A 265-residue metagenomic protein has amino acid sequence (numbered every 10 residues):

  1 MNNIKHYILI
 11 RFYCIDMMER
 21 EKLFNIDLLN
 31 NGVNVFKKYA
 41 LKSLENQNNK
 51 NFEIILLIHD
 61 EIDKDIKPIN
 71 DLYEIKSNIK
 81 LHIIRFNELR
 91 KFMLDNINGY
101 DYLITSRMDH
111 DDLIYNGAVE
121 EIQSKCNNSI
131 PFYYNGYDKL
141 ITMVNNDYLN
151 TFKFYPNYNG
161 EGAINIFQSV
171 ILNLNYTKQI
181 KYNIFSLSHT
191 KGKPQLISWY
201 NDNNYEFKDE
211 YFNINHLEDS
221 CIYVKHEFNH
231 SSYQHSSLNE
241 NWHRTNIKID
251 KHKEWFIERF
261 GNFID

Functional and structural regions predicted by a protein language model:
M1-Y7, D101: A short, charged/proline- and glycine-enriched loop that marks the coil->beta-strand transition at the N-terminal
I4, S169-D265: C-terminal catalytic/acceptor-binding lobe
K5-H6, E45-L56, S77-K80: Short loop->beta transition adjacent to catalytic acidic/histidine clusters or analogous donor-positioning motifs
Y7-R20, H59, G136-Y137, V224-E227: Short loop/turn segments at strand-loop or loop-helix junctions that form parts of catalytic or ligand-binding pockets
R11, G32-V35, G117, E121 (+4 more regions): Domain-scale activation on soluble regions of proteins
M17-V33, L57-R107: Active-site-proximal specificity loops/subdomain of glycosyltransferases
F24-N30, K38-N51: Short, acidic, metal-binding catalytic loop of nucleotide-sugar glycosyltransferases
E88-N98, S106, L113-N201: Conserved catalytic core of nucleotide-sugar-dependent glycosyltransferases
